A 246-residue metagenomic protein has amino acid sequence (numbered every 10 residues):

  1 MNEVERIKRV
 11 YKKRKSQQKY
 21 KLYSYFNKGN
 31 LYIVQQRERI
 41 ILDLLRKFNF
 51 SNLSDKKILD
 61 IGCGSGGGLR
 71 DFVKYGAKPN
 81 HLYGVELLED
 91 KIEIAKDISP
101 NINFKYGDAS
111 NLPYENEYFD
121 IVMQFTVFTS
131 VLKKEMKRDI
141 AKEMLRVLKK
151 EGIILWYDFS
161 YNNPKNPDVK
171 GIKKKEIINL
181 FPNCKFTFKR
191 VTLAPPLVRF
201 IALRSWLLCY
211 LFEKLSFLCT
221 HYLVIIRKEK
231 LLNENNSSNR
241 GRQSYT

Functional and structural regions predicted by a protein language model:
M1-S24: N-terminal, positively charged/glycine-rich alpha-helical extensions of SAM-dependent methyltransferases
Q35-S54, D71: Conserved alpha-helix/loop element of class I SAM-dependent methyltransferases that forms part of the SAM/SAH-binding
L59, S65-N111: Class I SAM-dependent methyltransferase SAM/SAH-binding core
S110-V122: A short acidic, Gly/Pro-enriched loop at the edge of an enzyme's catalytic core that lines a small-molecule cofactor
Q124-F128: A short beta-strand submotif of the Rossmann-like class I SAM-dependent methyltransferase core that lines
R138-K150: A short glycine-rich, Lys/Arg-flanked "PGG" loop and its adjoining helix->strand segment in the class I
E151-D158: Conserved beta-strand signature within the Rossmann-like core of class I S-adenosyl-L-methionine
K175, N179, K189-N236, G241 (+1 more regions): A C-terminal cap/extension of S-adenosyl-L-methionine-dependent methyltransferases that defines the acceptor-substrate
